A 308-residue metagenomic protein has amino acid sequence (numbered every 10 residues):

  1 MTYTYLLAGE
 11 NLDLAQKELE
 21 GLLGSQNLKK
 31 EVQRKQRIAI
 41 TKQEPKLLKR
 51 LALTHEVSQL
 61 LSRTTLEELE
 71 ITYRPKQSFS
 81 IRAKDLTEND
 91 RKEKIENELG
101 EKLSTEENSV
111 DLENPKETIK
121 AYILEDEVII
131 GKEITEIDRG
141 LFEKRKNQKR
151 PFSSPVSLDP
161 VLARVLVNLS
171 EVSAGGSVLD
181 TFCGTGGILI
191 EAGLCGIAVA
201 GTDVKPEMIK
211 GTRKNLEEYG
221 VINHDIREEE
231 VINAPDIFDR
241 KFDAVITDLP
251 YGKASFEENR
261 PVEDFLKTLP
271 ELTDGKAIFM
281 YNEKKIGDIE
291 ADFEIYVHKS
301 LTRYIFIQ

Functional and structural regions predicted by a protein language model:
M1-L53, V57, L61-R63, D85-K94 (+1 more regions): Class I S-adenosyl-L-methionine-dependent methyltransferase catalytic core
L48, L69-E70, L99: Generic structural signal of hydrophobic/aromatic residues within well-ordered alpha-helices of folded domains
L61-P75: An N-terminal amphipathic alpha-helical segment
E70-R74, V110-L112, Y122: Short, charge-rich binding segments
Y73, A83-D85, L99, L103 (+2 more regions): Generic hydrophobic/packing signal
P75-S78, G175: Phosphate-coordination loops involved in phosphoryl transfer and adenosine-cofactor binding
S78-S80, T105-P115: Short secondary-structure capping/junction motifs at helix and strand boundaries
T87-S109: Short, hydrophobic/π-rich interface segment
